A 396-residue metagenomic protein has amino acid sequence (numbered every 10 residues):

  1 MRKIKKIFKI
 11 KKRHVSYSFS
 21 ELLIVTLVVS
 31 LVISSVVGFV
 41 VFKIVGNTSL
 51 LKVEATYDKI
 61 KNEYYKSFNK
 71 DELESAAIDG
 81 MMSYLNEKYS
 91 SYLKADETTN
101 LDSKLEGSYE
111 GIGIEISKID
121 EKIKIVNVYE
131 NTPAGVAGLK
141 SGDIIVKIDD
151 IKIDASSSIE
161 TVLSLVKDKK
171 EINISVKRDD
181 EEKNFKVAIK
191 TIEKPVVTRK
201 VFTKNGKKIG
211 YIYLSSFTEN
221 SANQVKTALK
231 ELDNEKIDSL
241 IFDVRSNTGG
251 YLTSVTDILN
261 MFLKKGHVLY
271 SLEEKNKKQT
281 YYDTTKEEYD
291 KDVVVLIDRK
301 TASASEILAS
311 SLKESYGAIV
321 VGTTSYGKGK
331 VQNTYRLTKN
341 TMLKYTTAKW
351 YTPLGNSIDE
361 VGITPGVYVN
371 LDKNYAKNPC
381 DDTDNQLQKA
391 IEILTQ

Functional and structural regions predicted by a protein language model:
R2-Y89, E121, E235: Terminal targeting/pro-maturation regions of precursor/exported proteins
T48, E130-I144, V162, V196-T198: PDZ/PDZ-like domain micro-motif
T56, A77, I114, A134 (+10 more regions): Terminal peptide-recognition signature
E63-K124, E171-N173, K177-R199: Extended, small/polar residue-biased N-terminal targeting/export presequences and adjacent propeptide/linker tracts
L73-A76, E87, D96, G107-G111 (+13 more regions): Extracytoplasmic
A134-S157, L240-D243, V320: Conserved PDZ fold ligand-binding element
D149-S239, D359-D382, Q386-E392: C-terminal, low-ordered peptide segments at domain boundaries
E193-R199, T227, T248-A302, G329-R336 (+1 more regions): Gly/Ser/Thr-rich loop/hinge elements
